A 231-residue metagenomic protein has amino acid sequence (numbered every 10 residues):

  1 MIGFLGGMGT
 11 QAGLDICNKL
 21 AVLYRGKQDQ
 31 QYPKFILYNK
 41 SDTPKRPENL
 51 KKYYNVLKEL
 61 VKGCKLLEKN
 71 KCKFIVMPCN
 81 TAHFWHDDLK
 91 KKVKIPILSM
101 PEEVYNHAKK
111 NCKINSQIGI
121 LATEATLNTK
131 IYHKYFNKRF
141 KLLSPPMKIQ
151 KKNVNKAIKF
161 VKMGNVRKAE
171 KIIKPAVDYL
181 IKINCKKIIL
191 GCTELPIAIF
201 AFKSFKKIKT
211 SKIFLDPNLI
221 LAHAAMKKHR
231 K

Functional and structural regions predicted by a protein language model:
M1-K231: Non-catalytic structural scaffold of enzyme domains
